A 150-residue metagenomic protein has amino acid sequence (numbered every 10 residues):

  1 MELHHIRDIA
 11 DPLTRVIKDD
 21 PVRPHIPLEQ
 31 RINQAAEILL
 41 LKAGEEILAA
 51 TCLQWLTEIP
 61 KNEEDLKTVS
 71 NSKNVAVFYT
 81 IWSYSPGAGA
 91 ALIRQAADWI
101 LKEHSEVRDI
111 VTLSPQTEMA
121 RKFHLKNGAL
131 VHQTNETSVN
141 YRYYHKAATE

Functional and structural regions predicted by a protein language model:
M1-Q30, E150: Short amphipathic alpha-helix that is part of the acyltransferase structural core
H25-P27, E63-L66: A generic local structural motif
N33-A35: Short, small/polar residue-rich loop motifs at catalytic or cofactor-binding pockets
L40, E45-T57, K61, V77: Conserved beta-strand in the GNAT
I47, L130-Q133: Residue-level detector of beta-propeller blades
W55-T57, Q116, H145-A148: Non-catalytic surface loops within mature trypsin-like serine protease
E64-G128, E136: Acyl-donor binding region in acyl/amide transferases
T137-E150: C-terminal "cap" of GNAT-fold acetyltransferases
